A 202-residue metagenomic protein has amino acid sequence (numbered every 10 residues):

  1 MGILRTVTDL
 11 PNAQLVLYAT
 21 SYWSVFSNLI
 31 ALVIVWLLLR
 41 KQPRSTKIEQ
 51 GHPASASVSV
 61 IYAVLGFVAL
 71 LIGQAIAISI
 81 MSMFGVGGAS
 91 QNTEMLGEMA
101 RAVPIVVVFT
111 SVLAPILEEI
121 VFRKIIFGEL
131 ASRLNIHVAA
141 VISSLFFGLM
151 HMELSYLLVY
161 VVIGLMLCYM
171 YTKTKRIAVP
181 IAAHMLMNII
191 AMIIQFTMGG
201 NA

Functional and structural regions predicted by a protein language model:
M1, S27-A31, V35, G66-A77 (+2 more regions): Alpha-helical transmembrane segments of multipass membrane proteins
M1-Q42: Alpha-helical transmembrane segments in multi-pass membrane proteins
M1-T6, I78, S82, A191-G200: Juxtamembrane/transmembrane-helix interface segments of polytopic membrane transporters
M1-T8, Q74-I78, R123-K124, G128: Short helix-terminus and kink motifs of transmembrane alpha helices, predominantly at the cytoplasmic interface
D9-L17, R44-A114, S132, N201-A202: Juxtamembrane helix-loop-helix connectors linking adjacent transmembrane helices in multi-pass membrane enzymes
T20, S27, S55, S59-L65 (+5 more regions): Small-residue packing motifs within transmembrane alpha-helices
W36-T46, M170-T174: Structural signal for the C-terminal ends of transmembrane alpha-helices and the immediately following loop
R101-A202: Transmembrane helix-loop-helix hairpins at the membrane interface of multi-pass integral membrane proteins
